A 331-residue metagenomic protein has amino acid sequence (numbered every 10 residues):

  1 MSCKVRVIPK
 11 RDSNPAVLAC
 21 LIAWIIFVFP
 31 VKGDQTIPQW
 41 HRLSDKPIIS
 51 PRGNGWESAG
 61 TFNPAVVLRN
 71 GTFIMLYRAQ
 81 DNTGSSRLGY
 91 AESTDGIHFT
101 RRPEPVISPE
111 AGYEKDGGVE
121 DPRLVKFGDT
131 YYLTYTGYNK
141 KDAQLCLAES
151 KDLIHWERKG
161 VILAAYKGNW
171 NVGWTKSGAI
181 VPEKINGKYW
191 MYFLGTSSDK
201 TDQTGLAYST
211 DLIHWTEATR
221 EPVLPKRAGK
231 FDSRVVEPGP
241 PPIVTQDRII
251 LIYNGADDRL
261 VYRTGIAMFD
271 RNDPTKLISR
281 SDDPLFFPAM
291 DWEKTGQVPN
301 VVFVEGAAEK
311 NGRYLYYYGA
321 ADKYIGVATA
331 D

Functional and structural regions predicted by a protein language model:
M1-C3, F27, Y262: Short intrinsically disordered, low-complexity coil segments enriched in acidic
M1-D12: N-terminal secretory signal peptides that target proteins for export/translocation
A19-F27: Bacterial N-terminal signal peptides
G33-G117, V125-R234, I243-N300, K310-D331: Beta-rich carbohydrate-recognition and catalytic domains
